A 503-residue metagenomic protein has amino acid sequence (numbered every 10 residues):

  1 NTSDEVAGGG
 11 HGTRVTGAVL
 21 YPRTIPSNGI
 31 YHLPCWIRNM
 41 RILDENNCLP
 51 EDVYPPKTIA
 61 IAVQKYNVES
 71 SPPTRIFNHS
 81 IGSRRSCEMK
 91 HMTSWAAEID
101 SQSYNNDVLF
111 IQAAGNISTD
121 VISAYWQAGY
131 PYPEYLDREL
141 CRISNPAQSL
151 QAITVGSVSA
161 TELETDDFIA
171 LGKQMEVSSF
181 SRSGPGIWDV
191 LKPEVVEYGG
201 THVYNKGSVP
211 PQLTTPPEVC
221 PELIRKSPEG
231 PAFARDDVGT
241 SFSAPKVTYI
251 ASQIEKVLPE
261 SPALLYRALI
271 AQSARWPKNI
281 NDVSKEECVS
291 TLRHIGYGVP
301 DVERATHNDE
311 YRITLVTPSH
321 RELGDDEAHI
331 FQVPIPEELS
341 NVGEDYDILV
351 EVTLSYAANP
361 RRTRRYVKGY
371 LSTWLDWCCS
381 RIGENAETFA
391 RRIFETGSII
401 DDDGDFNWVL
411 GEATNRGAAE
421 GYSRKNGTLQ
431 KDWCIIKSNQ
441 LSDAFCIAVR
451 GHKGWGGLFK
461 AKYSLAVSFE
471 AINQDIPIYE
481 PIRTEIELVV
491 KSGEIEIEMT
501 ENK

Functional and structural regions predicted by a protein language model:
N1-A18, S27-W36, E69-I76, K226-A232 (+4 more regions): Active-site core segment of subtilase-fold serine proteases
N1-T2, V158-L171, V177-A244, S261: Catalytic-core environment of secreted peptidases
N1-Y54, E88, N105-D107, D120 (+4 more regions): Subtilisin-like serine protease catalytic core
L43-S149, P231-V238, F242-A244: Substrate-binding/access-modulating region of protease and related hydrolase catalytic domains
S243-V257: Short, small-residue alpha-helix embedded
C288-C379: Secreted peptidase-domain scaffold signal
D347-A419: Extended low-complexity, serine/threonine- and proline-enriched intrinsically disordered segments
K368-N385, T396, D432-K503: C-terminal edge strands of extracellular/lumenal beta-sandwich accessory domains
